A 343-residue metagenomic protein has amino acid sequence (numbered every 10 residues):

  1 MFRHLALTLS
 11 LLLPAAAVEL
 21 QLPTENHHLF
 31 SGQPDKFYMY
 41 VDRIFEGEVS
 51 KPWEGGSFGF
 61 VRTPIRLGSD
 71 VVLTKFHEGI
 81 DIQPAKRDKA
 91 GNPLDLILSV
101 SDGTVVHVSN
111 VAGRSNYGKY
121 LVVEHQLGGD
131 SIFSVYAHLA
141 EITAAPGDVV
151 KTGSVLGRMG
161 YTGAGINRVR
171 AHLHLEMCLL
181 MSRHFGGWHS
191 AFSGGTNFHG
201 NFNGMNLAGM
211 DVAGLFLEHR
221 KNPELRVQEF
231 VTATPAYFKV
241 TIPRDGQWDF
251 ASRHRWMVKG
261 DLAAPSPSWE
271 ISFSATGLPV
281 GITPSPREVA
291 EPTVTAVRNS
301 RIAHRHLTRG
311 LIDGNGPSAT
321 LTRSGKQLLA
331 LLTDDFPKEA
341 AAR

Functional and structural regions predicted by a protein language model:
H4-P14: Bacterial N-terminal signal peptides
V18-K119, Y161, F198-A342: Surface-exposed, glycine-biased beta-strand/turn segments
K86-D88, G129, A140-T143, M181: Residues that cap or initiate secondary-structure elements
N92-L94, L98-E141, R168-R170, H174: Zn2+-dependent peptidoglycan hydrolase active-site motif and core
V100, A144-A145, V150: Surface-exposed strand-loop junctions at beta-sheet edges and helix termini that form docking/interaction patches
R114-E124, D148-P223: Conserved, short, structured surface segments that act as functional micro-motifs
H125-Y136, T152-V155, M159, R226-Y237: A short, hydrophobic/aromatic-rich structural module that often spans a beta strand with its adjoining loop
